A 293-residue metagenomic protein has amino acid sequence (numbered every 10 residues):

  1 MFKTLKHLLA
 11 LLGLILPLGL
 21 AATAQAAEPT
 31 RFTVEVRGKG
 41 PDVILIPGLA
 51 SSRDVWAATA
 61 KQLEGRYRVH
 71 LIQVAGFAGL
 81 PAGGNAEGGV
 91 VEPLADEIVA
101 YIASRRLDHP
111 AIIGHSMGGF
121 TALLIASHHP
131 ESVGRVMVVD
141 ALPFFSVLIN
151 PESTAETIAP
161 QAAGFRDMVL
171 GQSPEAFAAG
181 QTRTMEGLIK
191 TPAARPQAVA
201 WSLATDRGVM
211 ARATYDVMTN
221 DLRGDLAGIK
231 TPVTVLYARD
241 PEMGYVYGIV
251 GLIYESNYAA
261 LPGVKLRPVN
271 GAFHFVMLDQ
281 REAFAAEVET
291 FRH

Functional and structural regions predicted by a protein language model:
M1-I44, E64-R68, G89, D108 (+3 more regions): Alpha/beta-hydrolase fold catalytic core
E35-G83: Conserved HGGG/HGGXW glycine-rich cap/lid loop of the alpha/beta-hydrolase fold
R37, H70-I113, M117, S127: Active-site loop/oxyanion-hole signature of alpha/beta-hydrolase fold enzymes
G119-P130, V136: Short glycine-enriched nucleophile-adjacent loop and the immediately C-terminal alpha-helix near the catalytic center
G134-G171: Flexible "cap/lid" loop of the alpha/beta hydrolase fold
V147-L148, S153, M168-D225: Conserved alpha/beta-hydrolase catalytic His-Asp/Glu region
P232-A272: Conserved loop-alpha-helix segment in the C-terminal half of the alpha/beta-hydrolase fold that carries the catalytic
V269-R281, A285: Catalytic histidine-centered segment of alpha/beta-hydrolase-like enzymes
